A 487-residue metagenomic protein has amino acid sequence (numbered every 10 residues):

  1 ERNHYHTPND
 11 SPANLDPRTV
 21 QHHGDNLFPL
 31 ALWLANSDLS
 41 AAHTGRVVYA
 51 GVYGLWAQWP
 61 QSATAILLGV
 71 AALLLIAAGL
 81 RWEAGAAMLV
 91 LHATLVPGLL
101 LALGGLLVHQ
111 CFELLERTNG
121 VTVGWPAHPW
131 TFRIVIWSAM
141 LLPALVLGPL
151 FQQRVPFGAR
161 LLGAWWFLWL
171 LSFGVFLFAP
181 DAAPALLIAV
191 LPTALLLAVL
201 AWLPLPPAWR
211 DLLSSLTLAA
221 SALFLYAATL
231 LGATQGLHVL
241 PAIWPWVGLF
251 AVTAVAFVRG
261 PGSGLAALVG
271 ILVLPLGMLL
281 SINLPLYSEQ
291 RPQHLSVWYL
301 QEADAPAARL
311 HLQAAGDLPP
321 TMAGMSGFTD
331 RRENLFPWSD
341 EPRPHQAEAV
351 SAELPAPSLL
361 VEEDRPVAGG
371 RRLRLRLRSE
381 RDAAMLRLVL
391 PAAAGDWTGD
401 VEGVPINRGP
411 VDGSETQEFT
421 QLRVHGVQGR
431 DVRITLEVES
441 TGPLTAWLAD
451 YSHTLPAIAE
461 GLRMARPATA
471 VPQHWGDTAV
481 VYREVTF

Functional and structural regions predicted by a protein language model:
E1-Q58, L388, A392, V404 (+1 more regions): Soluble extramembrane regions of membrane proteins in the secretory/endomembrane system
H4-D10, F28-L30, L34, I66-R81 (+3 more regions): Short, surface-exposed, charge-dense and proline/glycine-enriched linear segments
Y5, Y49, Y53-W56, Y226 (+6 more regions): Sequence-level detector for tyrosine residue identity
D38-H43, R81-A86, V258-G262, A368 (+2 more regions): Generic structural signal for short, solvent-exposed loop/turn connectors between secondary structure elements
A42-H43, T64, N119: Structured alpha-helical bundle/scaffold domains in large eukaryotic membrane-trafficking regulators
A57-V70, R133: Hydrophobic transmembrane alpha-helical segments in integral membrane proteins
G69-L359: Alpha-helical transmembrane segments of integral membrane proteins
W298-F487: Extracytosolic and intramembrane catalytic regions of membrane-associated proteins in envelope/secretory systems
